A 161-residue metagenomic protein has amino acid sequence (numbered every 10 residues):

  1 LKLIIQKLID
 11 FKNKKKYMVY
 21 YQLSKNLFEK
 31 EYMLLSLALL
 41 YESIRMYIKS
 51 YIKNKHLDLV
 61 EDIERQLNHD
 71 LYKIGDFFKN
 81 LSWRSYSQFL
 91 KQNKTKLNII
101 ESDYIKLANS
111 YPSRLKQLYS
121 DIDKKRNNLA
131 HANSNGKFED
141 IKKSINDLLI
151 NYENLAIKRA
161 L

Functional and structural regions predicted by a protein language model:
L1-L161: Long, low-complexity, Lys/Arg-enriched
